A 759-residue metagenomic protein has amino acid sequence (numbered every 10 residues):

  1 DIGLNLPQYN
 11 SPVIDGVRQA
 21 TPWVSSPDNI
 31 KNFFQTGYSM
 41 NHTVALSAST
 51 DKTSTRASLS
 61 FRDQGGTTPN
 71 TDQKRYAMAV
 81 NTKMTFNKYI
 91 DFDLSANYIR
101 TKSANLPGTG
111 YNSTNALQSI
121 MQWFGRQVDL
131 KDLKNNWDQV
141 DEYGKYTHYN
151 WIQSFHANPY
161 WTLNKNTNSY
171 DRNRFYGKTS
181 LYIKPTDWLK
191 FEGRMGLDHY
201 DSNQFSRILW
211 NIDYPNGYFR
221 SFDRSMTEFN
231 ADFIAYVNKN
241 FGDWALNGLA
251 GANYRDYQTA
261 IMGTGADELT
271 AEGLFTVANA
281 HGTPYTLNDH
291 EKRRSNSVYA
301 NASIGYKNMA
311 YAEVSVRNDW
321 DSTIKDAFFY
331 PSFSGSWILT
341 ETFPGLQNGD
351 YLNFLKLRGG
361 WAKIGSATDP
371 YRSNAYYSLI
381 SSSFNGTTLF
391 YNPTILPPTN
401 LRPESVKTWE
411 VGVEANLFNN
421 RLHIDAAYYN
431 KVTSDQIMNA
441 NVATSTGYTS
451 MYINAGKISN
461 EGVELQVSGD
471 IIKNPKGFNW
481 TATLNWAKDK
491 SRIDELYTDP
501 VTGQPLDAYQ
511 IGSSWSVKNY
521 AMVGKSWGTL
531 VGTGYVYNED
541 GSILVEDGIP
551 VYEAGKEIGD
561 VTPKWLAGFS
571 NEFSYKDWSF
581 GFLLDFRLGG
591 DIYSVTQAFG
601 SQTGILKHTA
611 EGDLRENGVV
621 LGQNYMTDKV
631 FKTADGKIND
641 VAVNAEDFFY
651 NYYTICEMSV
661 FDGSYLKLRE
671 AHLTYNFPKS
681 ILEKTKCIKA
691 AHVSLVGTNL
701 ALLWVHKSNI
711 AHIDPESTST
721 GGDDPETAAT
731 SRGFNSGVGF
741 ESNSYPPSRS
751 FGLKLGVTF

Functional and structural regions predicted by a protein language model:
D1-P69, L106-N112, I120, Q127-L130 (+7 more regions): Residues embedded in well-ordered regular secondary structure
D1-T21, I453, D470-V561, I592 (+3 more regions): Conserved small-residue
S11, M40, R75-A77, N81-I90 (+5 more regions): Extracellular/periplasmic, surface-exposed regions of secreted and cell-surface proteins
V17-Q19, I30, D321, G589-C687 (+2 more regions): Extracytoplasmic gating/loop element in the C-terminal half of outer-membrane beta-barrel translocons and assembly
A20-P22, D213-N216: Flexible, solvent-exposed loop segments that connect beta-strands
W23-N29, P284, P550-A554: Short Pro/Gly-enriched beta-strand edge/turn motifs at strand-loop
F33-F34, N41-D63, T67, A79-T85 (+4 more regions): Predominantly transmembrane beta-strands of Gram-negative outer membrane beta-barrel pores used for transport
D560-V595: Glycine-rich, aromatic-lined ligand/substrate-binding cores of catalytic and carbohydrate-binding domains
